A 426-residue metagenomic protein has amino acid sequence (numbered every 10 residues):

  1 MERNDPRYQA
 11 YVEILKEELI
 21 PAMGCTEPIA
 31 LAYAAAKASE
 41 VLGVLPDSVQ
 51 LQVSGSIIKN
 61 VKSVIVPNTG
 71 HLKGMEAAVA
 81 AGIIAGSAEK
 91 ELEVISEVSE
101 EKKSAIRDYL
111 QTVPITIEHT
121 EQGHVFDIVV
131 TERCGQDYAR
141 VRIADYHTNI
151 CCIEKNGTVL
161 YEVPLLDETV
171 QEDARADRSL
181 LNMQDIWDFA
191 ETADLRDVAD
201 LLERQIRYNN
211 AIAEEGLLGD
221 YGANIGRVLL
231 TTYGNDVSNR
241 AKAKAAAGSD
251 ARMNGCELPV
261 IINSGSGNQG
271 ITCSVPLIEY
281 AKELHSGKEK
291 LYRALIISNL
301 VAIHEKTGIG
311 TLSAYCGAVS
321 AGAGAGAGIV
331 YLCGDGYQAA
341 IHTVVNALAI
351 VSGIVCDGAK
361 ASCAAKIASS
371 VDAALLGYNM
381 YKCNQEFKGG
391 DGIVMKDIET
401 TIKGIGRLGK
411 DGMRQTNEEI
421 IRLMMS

Functional and structural regions predicted by a protein language model:
M1-V12, L45-K59, D236-G255, G287-E305 (+1 more regions): Acidic-glycine-rich active-site phosphate/pyrophosphate-binding loop
E2-R3, A22-T26, V53-N60, V64-P67 (+8 more regions): A structural signal for small-residue-enriched, beta-sheet-centric alpha/beta enzyme cores and oligomeric scaffold folds
Y11-P21, I57-I65, A251-I262, A302-T311 (+1 more regions): Glycine/charged-rich beta-loop-alpha catalytic/anionic-binding loops adjacent to active sites
P21-K37, L258-V275, C316-S320: Conserved phosphate/anionic-ligand binding catalytic regions in large, soluble enzymes, centered on
I29-E132: Early transmembrane hairpin of solute transport permeases
A38-S39, P67, Y280-R293, I303-S369 (+1 more regions): Hydrophobic alpha-helical bundle architecture
L45-V49, K90-I95, I117-E118, R196-L202 (+8 more regions): Flexible, glycine/charged-enriched surface loops at secondary-structure junctions
L110-G255, I421-S426: Signature of multi-pass transmembrane helix bundles
